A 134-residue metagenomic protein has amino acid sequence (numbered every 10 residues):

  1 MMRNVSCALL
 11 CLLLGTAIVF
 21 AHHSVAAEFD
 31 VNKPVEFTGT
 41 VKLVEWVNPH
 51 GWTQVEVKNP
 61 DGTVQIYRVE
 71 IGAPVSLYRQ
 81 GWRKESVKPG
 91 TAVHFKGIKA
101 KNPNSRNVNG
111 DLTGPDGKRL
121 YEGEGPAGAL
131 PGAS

Functional and structural regions predicted by a protein language model:
M1-V5: Positively charged n-region of N-terminal signal peptides that target proteins for export
C7-I18: Bacterial N-terminal signal peptides
F20-V35: Short boundary/loop segments of OB/S1/cold-shock single-stranded nucleic-acid-binding domains
G39-V41: Conserved hydrophobic positions within beta-strands
N48-K58: Short aromatic-glycine-enriched beta-strand elements
I71-R79: Short, structured beta-strand/loop micro-motifs enriched in basic residues and often containing a Trp
Y78-F95: Short nucleic-acid-contacting surface segments enriched for D/E, G, S/T with interspersed K/R
A100-E124: OB-fold/S1-family single-stranded nucleic acid-binding modules
